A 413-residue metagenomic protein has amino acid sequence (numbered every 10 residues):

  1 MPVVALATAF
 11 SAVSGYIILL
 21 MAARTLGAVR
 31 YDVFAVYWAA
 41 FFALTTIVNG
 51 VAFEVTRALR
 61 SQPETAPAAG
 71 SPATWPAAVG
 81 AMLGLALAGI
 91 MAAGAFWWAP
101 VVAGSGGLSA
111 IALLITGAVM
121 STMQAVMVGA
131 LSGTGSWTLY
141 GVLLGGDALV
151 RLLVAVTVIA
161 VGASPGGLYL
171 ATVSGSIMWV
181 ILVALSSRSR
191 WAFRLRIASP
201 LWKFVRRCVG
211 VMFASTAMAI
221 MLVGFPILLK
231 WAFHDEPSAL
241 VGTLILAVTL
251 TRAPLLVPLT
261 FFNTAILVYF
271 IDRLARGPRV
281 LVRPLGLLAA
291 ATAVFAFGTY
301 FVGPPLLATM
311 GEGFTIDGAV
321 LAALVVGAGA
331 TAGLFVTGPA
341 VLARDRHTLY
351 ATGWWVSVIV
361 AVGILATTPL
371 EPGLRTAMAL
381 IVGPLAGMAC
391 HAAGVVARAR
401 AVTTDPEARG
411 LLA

Functional and structural regions predicted by a protein language model:
M1-G50, V209-A232, L380-P384: Signature of the first transmembrane helix
M1-S11, Y37, F41, T46-F96 (+2 more regions): Membrane-water interface segments that mark the loop-to-transmembrane alpha-helix transition
V3-G15, G146-D147, R151, L168-V183 (+2 more regions): Transmembrane helical elements of multi-pass membrane transporters/channels
V4, T8, A35-W38, G80-A81 (+11 more regions): Residue-level recognition of transmembrane alpha-helices in multi-pass small-molecule transporters/permeases
A28, A95-L114, S238, F301-G329: Interfacial segments at transmembrane-helix termini and the short loops linking adjacent helices
V48-T65, A247, T251-A275, L342-A343: Helix-loop junctions and terminal segments of transmembrane helices in multi-pass membrane transport/translocation
G107-I115, G141-R190, V356-V360, G373-A399: Hydrophobic alpha-helical transmembrane segments
V119-V142, V326-G353: Membrane-interface junctions at transmembrane-helix termini in multi-pass inner-membrane proteins
